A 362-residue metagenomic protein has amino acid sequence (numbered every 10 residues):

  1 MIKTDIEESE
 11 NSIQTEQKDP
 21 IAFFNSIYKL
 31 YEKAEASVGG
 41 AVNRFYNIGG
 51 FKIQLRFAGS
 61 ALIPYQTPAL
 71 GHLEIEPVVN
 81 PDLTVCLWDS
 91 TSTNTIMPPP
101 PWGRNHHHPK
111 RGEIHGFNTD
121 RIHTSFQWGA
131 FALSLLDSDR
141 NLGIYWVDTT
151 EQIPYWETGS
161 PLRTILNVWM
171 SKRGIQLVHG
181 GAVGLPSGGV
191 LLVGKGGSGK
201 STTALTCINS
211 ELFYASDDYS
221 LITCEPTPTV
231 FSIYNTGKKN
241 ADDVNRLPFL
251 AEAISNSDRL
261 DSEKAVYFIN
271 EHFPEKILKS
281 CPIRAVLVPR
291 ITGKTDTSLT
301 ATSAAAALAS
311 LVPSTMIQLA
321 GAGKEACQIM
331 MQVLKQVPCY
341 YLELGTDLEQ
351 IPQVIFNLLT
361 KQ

Functional and structural regions predicted by a protein language model:
I2-V193, N209-S210, S220-Q362: A noncatalytic interaction/capping subdomain that flanks phosphate/NTP-handling catalytic cores
S198-K200: Conserved glycine(s) of the Walker
T202-F213: A conserved segment at the C-terminal end of the G1
D217: Active-site flanking residues adjacent to catalytic metal/cofactor-binding acidic residues
